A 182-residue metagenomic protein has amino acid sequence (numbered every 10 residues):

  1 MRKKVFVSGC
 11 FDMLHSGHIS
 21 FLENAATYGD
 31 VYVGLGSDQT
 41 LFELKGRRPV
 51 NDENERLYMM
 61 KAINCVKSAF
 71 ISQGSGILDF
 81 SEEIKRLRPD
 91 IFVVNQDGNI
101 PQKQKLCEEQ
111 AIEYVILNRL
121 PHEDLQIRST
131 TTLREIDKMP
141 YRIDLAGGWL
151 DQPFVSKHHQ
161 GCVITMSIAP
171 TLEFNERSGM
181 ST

Functional and structural regions predicted by a protein language model:
M1-R134: Nucleotidyltransferase catalytic core that binds NTPs
E135-T182: ATP-binding N-lobe of GHMP and related small-molecule kinases
